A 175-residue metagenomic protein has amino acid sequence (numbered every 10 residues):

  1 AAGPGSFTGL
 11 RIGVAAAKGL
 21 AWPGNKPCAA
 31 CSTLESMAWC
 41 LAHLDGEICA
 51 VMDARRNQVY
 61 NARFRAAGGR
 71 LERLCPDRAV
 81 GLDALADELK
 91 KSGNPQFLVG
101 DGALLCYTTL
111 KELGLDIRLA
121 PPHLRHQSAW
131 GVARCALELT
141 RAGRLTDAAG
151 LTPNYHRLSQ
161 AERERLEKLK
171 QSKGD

Functional and structural regions predicted by a protein language model:
A1-C28: DPxDG-like acidic metal-binding loop motif
G5, L20, L98, A133 (+1 more regions): A residue-level signal for conserved active-site and pocket-lining positions in enzyme catalytic cores
I12-A16, G81, S128-V132: Catalytic-loop motifs flanking and including active-site residues across diverse enzymes
A16-L20, M37-L41, V132, A136: Buried hydrophobic packing segments
P27-H126, R141, Y155, Q160-A161 (+1 more regions): Surface "functional belts" at beta-alpha junctions
P122-N154: Glycine-rich phosphate-binding/hydrolytic loop that grips phosphoryl groups
D147, T152-D175: Acidic two-metal-ion nuclease catalytic site recognized across multiple nuclease folds, prominently DnaQ/RNase D-T
